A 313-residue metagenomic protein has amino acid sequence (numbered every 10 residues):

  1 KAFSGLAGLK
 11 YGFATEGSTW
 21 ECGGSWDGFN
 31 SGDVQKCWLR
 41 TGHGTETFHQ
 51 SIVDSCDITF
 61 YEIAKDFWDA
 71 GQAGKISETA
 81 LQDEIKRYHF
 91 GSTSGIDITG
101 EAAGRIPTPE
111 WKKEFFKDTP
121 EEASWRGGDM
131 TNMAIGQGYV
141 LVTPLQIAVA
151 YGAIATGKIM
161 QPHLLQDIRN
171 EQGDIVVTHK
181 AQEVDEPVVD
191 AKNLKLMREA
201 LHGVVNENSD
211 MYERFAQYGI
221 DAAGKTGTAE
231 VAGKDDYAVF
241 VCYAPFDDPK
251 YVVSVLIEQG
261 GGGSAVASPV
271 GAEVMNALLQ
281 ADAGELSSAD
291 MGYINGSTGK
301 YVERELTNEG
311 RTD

Functional and structural regions predicted by a protein language model:
F3-S254, V302-D313: Beta-lactam-recognizing serine transpeptidase/beta-lactamase-like catalytic domain environment
I147, G263-M275: Short, charged, low-complexity patches
D174-E183, V270-D313: Short, gly/Ser/Thr-rich active-site loops of penicillin-recognizing serine hydrolases
E258-G261: A generic structural motif
